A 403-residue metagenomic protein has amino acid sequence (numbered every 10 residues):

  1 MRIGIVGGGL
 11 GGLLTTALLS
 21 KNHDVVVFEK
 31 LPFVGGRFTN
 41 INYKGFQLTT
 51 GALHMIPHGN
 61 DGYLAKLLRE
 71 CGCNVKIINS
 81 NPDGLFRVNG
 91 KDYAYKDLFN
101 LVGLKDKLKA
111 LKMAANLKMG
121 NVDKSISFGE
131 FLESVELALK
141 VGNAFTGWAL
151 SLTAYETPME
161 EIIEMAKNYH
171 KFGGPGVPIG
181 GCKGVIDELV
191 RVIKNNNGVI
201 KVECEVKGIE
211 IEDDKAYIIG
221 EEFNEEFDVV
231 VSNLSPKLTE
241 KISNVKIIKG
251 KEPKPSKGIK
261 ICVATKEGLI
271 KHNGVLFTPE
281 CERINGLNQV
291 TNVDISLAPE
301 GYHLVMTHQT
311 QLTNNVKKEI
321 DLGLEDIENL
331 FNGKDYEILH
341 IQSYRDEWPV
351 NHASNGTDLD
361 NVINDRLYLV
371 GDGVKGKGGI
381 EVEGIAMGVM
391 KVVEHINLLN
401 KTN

Functional and structural regions predicted by a protein language model:
R2-V27: N-terminal Rossmann-like FAD-binding beta1-loop-alpha1 element of flavoenzymes
A17, V26, E205, I209 (+4 more regions): C-terminal structured subdomain/cap of oxidoreductase catalytic cores
S20-K44: Glycine-rich FAD pyrophosphate-binding loop
N40-T49, P57-A110: A conserved beta-strand/loop capping segment in the N-terminal third of enzymes that catalyze redox or closely related
G84-E164: Rossmann-like flavin
M165-K215: Helical element adjacent to the flavin cofactor pocket in flavoenzyme catalytic cores
G208-H303, T310-N314: Mid-domain catalytic core of redox enzymes that form a hydrophobic substrate pocket/lid adjacent to a catalytic redox
V290, S296-N403: Conserved flavin/dinucleotide-binding core of flavoenzymes
